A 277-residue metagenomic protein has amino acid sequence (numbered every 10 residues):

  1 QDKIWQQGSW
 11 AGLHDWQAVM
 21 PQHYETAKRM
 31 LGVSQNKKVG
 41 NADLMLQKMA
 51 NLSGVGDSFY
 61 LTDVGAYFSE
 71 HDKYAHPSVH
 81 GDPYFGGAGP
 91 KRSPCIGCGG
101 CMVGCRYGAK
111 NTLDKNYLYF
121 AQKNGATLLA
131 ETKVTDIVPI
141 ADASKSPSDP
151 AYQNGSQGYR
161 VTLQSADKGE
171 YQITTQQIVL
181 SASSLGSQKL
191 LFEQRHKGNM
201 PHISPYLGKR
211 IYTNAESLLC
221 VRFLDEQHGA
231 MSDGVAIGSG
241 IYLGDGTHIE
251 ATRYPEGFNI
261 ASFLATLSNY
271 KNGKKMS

Functional and structural regions predicted by a protein language model:
Q1-G8, K123-N124, Q157: Short intrinsically disordered, low-complexity coil segments enriched in acidic
Q1-K3, G104, G229: Short, solvent-exposed loop/turn elements at domain surfaces
D2-Q6, H71-K73, P139, K189-Q194: Short, solvent-exposed loop/turn and secondary-structure capping segments
Q6-G8, P21, E25, N36 (+3 more regions): C-terminal segments that line or cap access tunnels to active or ligand-binding sites in enzymes and enzyme-associated
S9-K133: Conserved redox-cofactor binding core of oxidoreductases
L13-W16, Y107, K115, K123 (+3 more regions): Glycine-rich loop(s) and the adjacent beta-strand/alpha-helix scaffold that form part
P77-K91, A143-Q153, G273-S277: Low-complexity, polar-biased intrinsically disordered regions enriched in Pro/Ser/Thr/Gly
